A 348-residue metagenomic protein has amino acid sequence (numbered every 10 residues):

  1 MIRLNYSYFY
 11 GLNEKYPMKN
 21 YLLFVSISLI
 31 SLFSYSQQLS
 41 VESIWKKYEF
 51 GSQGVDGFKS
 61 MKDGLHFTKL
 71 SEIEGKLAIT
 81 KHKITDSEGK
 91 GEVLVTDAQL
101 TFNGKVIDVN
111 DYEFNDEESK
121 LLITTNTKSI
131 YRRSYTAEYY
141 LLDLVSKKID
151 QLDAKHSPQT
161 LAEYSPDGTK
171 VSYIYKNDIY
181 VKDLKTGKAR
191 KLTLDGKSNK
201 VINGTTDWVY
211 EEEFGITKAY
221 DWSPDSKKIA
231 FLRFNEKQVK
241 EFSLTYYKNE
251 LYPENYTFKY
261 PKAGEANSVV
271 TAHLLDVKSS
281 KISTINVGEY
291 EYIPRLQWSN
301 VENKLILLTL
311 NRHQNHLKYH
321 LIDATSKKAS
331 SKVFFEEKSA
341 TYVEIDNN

Functional and structural regions predicted by a protein language model:
M1-S40: Bacterial Sec-dependent N-terminal signal peptides
S36-N348: Beta-propeller folds
